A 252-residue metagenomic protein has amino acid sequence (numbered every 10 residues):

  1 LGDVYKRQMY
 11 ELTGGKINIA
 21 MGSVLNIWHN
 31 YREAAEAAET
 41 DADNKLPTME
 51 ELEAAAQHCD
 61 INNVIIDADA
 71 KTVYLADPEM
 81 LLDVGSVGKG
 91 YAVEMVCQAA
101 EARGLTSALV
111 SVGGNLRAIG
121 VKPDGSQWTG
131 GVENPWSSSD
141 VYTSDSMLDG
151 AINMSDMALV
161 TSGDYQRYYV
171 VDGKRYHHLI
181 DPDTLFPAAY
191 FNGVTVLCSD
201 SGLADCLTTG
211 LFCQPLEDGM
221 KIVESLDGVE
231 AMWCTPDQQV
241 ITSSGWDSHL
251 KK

Functional and structural regions predicted by a protein language model:
D3-K252: Mature catalytic core of soluble alpha/beta enzymes
